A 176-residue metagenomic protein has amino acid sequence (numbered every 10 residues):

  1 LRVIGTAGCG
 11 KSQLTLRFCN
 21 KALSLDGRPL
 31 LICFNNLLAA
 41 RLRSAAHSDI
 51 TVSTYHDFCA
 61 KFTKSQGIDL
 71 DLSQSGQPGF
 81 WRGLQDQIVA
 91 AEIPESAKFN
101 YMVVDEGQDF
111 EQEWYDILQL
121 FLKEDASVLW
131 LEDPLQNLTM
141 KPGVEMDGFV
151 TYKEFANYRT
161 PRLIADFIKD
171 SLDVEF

Functional and structural regions predicted by a protein language model:
R2-D69, P78-W81, D86, A97 (+1 more regions): Conserved helicase motor core of SF1/SF2 NTP-dependent helicases
I88-I93: Conserved helix/coil segment N-terminal to the catalytic DExD/H
